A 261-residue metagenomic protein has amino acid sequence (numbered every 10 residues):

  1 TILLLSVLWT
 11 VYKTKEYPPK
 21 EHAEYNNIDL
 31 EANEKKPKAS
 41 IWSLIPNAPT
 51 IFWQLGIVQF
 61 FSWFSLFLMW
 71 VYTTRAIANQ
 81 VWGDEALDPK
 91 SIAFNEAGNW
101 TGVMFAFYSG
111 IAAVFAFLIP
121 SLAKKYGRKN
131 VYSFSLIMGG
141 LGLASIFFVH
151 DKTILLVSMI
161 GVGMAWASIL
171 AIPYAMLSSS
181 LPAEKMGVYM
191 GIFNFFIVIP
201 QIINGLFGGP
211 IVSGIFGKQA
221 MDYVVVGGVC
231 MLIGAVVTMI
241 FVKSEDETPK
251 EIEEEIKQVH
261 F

Functional and structural regions predicted by a protein language model:
T1, P210-L232: A membrane-interface helix-boundary motif in multi-pass transporters
T1-L68, C230-F261: Intracellular loop-helix junctions on the cytosolic face of multi-pass helical membrane proteins
D84-G110, D222-V225: Loop-to-transmembrane helix entry
G98, L181-F193: Loop-to-transmembrane helix entry/capping segments in MFS-fold secondary transporters and related SLC/MFSD carriers
V114-R128, V212: Helix-to-loop junctions at the C-terminal end of transmembrane segments in multipass secondary transporters
M138-H150: C-terminal ends and interior cores of transmembrane alpha-helices in multi-pass membrane transporters/permeases
I154-S168: Hydrophobic core of transmembrane alpha-helices in multi-pass small-molecule transporters, especially MFS/SLC-type
S168-P182: Intracellular juxtamembrane helix-capping segments at the cytosolic ends of symmetry-related transmembrane helices
